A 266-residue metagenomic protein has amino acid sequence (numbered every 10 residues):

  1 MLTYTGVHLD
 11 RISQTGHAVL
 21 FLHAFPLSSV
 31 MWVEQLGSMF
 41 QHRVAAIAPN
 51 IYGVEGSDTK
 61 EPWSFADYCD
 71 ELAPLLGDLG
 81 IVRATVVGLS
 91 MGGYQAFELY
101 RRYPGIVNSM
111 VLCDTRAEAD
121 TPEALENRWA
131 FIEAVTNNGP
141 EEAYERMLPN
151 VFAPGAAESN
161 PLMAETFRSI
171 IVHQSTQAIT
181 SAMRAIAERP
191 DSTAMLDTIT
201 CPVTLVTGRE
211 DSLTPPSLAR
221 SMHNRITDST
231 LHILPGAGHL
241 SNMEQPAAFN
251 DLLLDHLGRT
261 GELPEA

Functional and structural regions predicted by a protein language model:
M1-L20, F40-V44, I81-V82, H173 (+1 more regions): Alpha/beta-hydrolase fold catalytic core
L2-H8, V30-G37, A45-V87, E98 (+2 more regions): Active-site loop/oxyanion-hole signature of alpha/beta-hydrolase fold enzymes
A24-L27, S90: Active-site glycine-rich loops that stabilize anionic/oxyanionic intermediates across multiple enzyme folds
F97-R102, I106-E145: Flexible "cap/lid" loop of the alpha/beta hydrolase fold
D120-E126, N138-T198: Conserved alpha/beta-hydrolase catalytic His-Asp/Glu region
I199, L205-T207, D211: Short beta-strand/loop motif that positions the catalytic acidic residue of the alpha/beta-hydrolase fold
P216, R220-H239: Catalytic histidine neighborhood in serine/cysteine hydrolases with alpha/beta-hydrolase-type architecture
A237-N250: Catalytic histidine-centered segment of alpha/beta-hydrolase-like enzymes
